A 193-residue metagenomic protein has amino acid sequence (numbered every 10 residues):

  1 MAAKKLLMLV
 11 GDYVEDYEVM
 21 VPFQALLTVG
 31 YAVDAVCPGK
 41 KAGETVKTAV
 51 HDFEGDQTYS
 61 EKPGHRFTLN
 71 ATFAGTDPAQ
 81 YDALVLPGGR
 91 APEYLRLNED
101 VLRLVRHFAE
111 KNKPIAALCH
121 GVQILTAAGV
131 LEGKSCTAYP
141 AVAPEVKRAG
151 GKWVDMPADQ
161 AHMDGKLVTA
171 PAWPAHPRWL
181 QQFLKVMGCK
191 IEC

Functional and structural regions predicted by a protein language model:
M1-K111, Q123-S135, A143-C193: Extended, subdomain-level signal for the structured scaffold at the beginning of enzyme domains
L118-G121: Short, thiol/selenol-centered motifs that function as redox-active sites or metal-ligating centers
